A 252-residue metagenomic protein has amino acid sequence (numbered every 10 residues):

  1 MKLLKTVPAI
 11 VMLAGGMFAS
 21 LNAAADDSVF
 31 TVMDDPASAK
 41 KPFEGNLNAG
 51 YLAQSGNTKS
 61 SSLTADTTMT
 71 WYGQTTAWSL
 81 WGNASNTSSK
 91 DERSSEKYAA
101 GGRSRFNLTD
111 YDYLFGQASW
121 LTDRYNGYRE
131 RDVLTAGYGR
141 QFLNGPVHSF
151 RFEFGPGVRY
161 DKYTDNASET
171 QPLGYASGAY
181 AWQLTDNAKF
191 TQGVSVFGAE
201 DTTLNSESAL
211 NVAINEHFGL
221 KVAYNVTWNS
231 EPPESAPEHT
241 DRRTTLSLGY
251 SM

Functional and structural regions predicted by a protein language model:
M1-K41: Cleavable N-terminal export/targeting peptides
F43, T75-L80, Y111-L114, P146-F150 (+2 more regions): Repeated loop/turn-to-beta-strand initiation elements of outer-membrane beta-barrel proteins
L47-A49, L80-G82, G116, F152-F154 (+3 more regions): Membrane-embedded beta-strand positions of outer-membrane beta-barrel proteins
L47-Y51, A65-W71, G102-F106, A136-R140 (+5 more regions): Residues on the lipid-exposed face of transmembrane beta-strands in outer-membrane beta-barrel proteins
Y51-S55, G73, A84-S88, W120-R124 (+6 more regions): Transmembrane beta-strands of outer-membrane beta-barrel pores
A53-S61, S89-S95, T122-E130, T164-T170 (+2 more regions): Solvent-exposed loop/turn segments connecting transmembrane beta-strands in outer-membrane beta-barrel proteins
V147-N215: Outer-membrane beta-barrel transmembrane domain signature
D201-M252: Predominantly the C-terminal beta-signal and adjacent terminal strand-loop region of outer-membrane beta-barrel
